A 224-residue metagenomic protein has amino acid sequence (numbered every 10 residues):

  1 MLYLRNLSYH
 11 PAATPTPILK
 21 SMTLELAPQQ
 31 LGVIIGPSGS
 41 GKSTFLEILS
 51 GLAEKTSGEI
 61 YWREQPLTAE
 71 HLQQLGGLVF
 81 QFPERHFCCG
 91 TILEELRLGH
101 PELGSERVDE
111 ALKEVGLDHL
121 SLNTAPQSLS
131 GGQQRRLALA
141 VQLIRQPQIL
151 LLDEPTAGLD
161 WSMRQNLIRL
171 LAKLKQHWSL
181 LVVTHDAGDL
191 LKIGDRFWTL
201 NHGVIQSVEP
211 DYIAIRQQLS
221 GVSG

Functional and structural regions predicted by a protein language model:
S50: Helix-to-loop junction immediately C-terminal to a conserved catalytic motif
G58-L72: Conserved ABC transporter NBD signature motif
S105-S121: Conserved ABC ATPase "signature" region
A125-L129, Q133: Conserved ABC ATPase signature
Q142-L143: ABC ATPase C-loop
L150-D153: Catalytic Walker B motif of ABC-type/P-loop ATPase nucleotide-binding domains
D160: ABC-family nucleotide-binding domains
W178-V183: Conserved H-loop
